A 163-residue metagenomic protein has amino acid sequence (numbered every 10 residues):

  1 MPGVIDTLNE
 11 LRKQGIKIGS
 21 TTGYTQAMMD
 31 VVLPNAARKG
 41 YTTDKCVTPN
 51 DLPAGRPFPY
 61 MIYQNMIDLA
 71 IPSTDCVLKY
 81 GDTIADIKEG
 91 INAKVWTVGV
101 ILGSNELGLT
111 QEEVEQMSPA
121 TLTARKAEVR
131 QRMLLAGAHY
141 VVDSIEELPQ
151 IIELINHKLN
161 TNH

Functional and structural regions predicted by a protein language model:
I5, N9, T25-H163: Asp-based, Mg2+/Mn2+-dependent phosphohydrolase catalytic module
R12: Conserved ATPase "switch" residues in P-loop NTPase domains
